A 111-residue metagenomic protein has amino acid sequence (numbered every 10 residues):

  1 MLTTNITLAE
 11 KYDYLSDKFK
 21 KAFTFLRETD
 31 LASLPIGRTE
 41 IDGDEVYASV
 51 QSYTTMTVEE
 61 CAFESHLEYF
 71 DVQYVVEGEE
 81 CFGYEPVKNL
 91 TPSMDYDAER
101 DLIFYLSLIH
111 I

Functional and structural regions predicted by a protein language model:
M1-I36, E40-D42: Surface/interface-facing alpha-helical segments and adjacent flexible terminal/loop regions used for partner/assembly
I36-T57, E68-V76, G83-Y84: A short glycine-rich, His/Asp/Glu-containing loop-to-beta-strand
E59-C61: Short, P/G- and charge-enriched loop/turn segments at secondary-structure junctions
F63-H66: Short loop/turn motifs at secondary-structure junctions and domain boundaries
E68-E80, P86-K88, D97-E99, I103-L106: Short, conserved beta-strand element in jelly-roll/cupin
M94: Aspartate-rich (DDxxD/NDxxD/DxxxD) Mg2+/diphosphate-binding motifs and their adjoining helix-loop segments
I109-I111: Conserved small/polar residues in nucleotide/adenosyl-binding loops
